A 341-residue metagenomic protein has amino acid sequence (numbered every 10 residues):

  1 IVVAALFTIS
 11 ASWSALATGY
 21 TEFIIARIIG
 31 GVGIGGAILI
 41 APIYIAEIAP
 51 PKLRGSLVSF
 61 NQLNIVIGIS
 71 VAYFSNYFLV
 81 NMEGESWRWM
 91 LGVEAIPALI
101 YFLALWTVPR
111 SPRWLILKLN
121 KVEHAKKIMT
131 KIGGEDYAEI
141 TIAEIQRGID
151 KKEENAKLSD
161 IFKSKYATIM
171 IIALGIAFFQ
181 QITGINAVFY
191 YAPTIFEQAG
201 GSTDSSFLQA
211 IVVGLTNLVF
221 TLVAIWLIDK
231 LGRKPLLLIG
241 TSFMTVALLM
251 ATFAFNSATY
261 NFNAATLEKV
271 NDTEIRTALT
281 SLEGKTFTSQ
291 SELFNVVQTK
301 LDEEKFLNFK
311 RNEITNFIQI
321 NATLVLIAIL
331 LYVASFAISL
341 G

Functional and structural regions predicted by a protein language model:
I1-G133, Y137-G341: Transmembrane-helix signature of 12-pass secondary carriers
